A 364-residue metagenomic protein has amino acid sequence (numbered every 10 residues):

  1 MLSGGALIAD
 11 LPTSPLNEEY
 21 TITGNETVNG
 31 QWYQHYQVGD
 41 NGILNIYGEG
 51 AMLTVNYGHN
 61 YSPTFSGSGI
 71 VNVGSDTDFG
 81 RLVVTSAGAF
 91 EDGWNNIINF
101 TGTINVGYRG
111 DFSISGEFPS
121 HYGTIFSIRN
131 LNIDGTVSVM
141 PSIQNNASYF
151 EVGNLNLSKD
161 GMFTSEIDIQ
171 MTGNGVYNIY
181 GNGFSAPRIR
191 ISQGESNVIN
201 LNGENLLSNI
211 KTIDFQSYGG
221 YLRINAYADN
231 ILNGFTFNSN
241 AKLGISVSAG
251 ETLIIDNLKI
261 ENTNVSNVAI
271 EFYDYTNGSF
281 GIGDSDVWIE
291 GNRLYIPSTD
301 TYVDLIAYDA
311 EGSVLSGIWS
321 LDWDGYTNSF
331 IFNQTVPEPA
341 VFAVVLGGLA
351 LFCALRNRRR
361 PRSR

Functional and structural regions predicted by a protein language model:
M1-G30, G102-V106, G203, K242-P337 (+1 more regions): Extracellular/surface-exposed low-complexity segments
G5, D10-N17, T27-G67, T77-F79 (+8 more regions): Surface-exposed loop/turn positions within long extracellular repeat scaffolds, especially the passenger domains
E338-R356: A short, hydrophobic C-terminal helix/tail in secreted or cell-surface proteins
R359-R364: Short, charged juxtamembrane terminal tails flanking transmembrane helices
